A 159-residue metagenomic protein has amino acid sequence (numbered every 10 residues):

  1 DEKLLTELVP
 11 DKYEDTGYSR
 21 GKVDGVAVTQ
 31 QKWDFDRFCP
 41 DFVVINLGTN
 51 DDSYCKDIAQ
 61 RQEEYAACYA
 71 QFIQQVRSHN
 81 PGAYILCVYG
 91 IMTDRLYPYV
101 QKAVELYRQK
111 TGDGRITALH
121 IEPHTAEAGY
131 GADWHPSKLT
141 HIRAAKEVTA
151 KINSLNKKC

Functional and structural regions predicted by a protein language model:
D1-A67, I91-V100, G131, H135: Conserved SGNH/GDSL esterase-like catalytic core that processes O-acyl groups on lipids and polysaccharides
E2-K12, S53, I91-C159: Catalytic His-Asp segment of secreted/periplasmic serine-dependent ester chemistry enzymes
Q30, C68-F72, E147: Well-ordered alpha-helical segments embedded in enzymatic catalytic cores
F35, P81-G82, G112: Proline-centered flexible-loop/turn and helix-kink motifs
D41-N46, Y84-Y89, T117-H120: Structural recognition of the beta-strand scaffold that forms the well-ordered cores of secreted hydrolase catalytic
G48, P81, N153: Residue-level marker of positions within ordered structural domains that often coincide with functionally constrained
E63-I85: Glycoside hydrolase catalytic-domain groove-lining segments
